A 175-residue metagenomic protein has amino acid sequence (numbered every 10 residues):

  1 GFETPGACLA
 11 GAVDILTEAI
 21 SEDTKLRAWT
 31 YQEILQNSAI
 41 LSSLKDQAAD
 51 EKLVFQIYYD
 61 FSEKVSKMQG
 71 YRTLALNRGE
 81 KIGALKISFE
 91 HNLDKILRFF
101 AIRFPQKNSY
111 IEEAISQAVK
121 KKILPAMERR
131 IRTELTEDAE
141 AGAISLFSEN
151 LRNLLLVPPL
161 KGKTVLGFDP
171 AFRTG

Functional and structural regions predicted by a protein language model:
G1-L166, R173-G175: Duplex nucleic acid-engaging cores and interfaces of nucleic-acid transaction enzymes
